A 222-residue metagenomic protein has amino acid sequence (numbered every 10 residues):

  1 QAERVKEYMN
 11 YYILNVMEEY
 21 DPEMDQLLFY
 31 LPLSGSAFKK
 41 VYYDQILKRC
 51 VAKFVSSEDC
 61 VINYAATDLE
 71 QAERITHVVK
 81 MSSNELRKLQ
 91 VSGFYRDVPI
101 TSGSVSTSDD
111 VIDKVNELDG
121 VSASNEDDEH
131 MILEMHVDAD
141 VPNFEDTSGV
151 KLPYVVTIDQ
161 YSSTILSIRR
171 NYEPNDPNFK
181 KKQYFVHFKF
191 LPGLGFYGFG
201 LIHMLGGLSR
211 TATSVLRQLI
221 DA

Functional and structural regions predicted by a protein language model:
Q1-A222: Extended alpha-helical, oligomerization-prone segments that build pores/tubes and scaffolds
